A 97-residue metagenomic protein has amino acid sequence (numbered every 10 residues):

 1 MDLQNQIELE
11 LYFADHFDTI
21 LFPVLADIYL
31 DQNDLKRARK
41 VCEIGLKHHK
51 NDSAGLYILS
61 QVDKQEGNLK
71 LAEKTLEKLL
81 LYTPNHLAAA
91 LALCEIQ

Functional and structural regions predicted by a protein language model:
L11-Y12, I44-G45, K78-L79: Canonical positions in the second alpha-helix
H16-F17, K50, P84: Short coil turns that delineate tetratricopeptide repeat
H48, Q65, Y82-T83: Structural marker of alpha-solenoid helical repeat scaffolds
